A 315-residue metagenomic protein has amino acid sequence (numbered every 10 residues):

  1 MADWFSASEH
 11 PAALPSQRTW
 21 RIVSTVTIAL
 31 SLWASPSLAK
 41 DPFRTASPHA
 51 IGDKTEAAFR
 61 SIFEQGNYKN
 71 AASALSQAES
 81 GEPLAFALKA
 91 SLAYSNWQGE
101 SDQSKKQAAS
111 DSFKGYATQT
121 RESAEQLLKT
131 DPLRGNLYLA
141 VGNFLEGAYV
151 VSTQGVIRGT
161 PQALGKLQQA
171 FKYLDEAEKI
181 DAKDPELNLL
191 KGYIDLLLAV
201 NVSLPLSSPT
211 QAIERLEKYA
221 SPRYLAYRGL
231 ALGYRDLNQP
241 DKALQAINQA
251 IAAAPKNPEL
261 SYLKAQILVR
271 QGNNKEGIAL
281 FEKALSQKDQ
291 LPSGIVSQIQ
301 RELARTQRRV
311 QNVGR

Functional and structural regions predicted by a protein language model:
A2, S24, I28-T118, N312-R315: N-terminal leader/linker segments that initiate helical-solenoid repeat arrays
A2-W4, K40-S47, D236-L237, R270-R315: Terminal, low-structured helical/coil segments at or just beyond the last alpha-helical repeat
I62, K89-L133, Y138-K179, K183 (+1 more regions): Short coil/linker segments at helix-helix boundaries
S76, S80-P83, K129-P132, A182 (+3 more regions): Short coil turns that delineate tetratricopeptide repeat
E79, Q168-K172, S208-T210, E214 (+3 more regions): TPR/TPR-like (Sel1-like) alpha-helical repeat modules
A87-S91, L137-L139, E186-L190, Y224-L232 (+3 more regions): Alpha-solenoid helical repeat scaffolds
L189-Q249: Alpha-helical adaptor scaffolds
